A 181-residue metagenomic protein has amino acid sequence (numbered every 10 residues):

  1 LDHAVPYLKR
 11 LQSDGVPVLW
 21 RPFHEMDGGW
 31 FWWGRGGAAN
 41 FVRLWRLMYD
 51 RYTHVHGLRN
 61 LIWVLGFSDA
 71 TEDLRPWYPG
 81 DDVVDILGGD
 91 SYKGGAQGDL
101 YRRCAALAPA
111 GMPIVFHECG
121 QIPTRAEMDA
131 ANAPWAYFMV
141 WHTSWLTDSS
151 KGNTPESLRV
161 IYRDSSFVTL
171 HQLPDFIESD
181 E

Functional and structural regions predicted by a protein language model:
H3-Y7, G66-Y78, Q97-C104, G120-M128: Alpha-helical scaffolding within the catalytic cores of extracellular/periplasmic polymer-degrading hydrolases
A4-A38, L61-G66, D82-L87, S91: Active-site groove signature of glycoside hydrolases
L8-G15, W77-D82, A106, M128-A133: Acidic (Asp/Glu)-rich catalytic clusters
R21-F23, W45-D73, G111-I122: Aromatic-lined carbohydrate-recognition surfaces of secreted/lumenal glycan-active proteins
G37-H54, D99-P109, R125-E127: Long, well-ordered alpha-helical scaffolding segments within enzyme catalytic domains, especially pronounced
L74-G95, M139-W141: Aromatic- and acid-rich polysaccharide-binding/catalytic face of secreted or lumenal carbohydrate-active enzymes
G89-F116: Substrate-binding surface in catalytic domains of secreted glycosidases
M112-E181: Substrate-binding cleft of secreted/luminal carbohydrate-active enzymes
